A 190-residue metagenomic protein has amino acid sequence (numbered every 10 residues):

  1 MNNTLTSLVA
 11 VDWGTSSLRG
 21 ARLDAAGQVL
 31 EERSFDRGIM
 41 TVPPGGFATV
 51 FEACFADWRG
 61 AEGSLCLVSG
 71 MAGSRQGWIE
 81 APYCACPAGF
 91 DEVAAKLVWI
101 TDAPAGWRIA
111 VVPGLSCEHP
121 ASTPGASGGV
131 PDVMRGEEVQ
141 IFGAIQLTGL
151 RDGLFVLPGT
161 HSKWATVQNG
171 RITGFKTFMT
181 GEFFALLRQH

Functional and structural regions predicted by a protein language model:
N3, S7-G46: Short glycine-rich, Thr/Ser-proximal phosphate-binding strand/loop in the N-terminal lobe of ATP-dependent enzymes
L5-T6, G63, G106, L150-D152: A general structural motif
L8-D12, L65-L67, G153-L157: Short glycine-aspartate micro-motif
G14-R19, A72-R75, L157-K163: Gly/Ser/Thr-rich loops at beta-strand to alpha-helix junctions that form or flank small-molecule/cofactor-binding
D24-Q28, A105, T166-R171: Short acidic-glycine loop/turn motifs at beta-strand connectors
V29-L65, G73-E80: N-terminal phosphate-binding loop and adjacent alpha-helix
V42, E118-H190: Glycine-rich phosphate-binding loop plus the immediately following alpha-helix
W58-M134: Short beta-strand-loop/turn "lid" adjacent to the catalytic site in phosphate-handling enzymes
